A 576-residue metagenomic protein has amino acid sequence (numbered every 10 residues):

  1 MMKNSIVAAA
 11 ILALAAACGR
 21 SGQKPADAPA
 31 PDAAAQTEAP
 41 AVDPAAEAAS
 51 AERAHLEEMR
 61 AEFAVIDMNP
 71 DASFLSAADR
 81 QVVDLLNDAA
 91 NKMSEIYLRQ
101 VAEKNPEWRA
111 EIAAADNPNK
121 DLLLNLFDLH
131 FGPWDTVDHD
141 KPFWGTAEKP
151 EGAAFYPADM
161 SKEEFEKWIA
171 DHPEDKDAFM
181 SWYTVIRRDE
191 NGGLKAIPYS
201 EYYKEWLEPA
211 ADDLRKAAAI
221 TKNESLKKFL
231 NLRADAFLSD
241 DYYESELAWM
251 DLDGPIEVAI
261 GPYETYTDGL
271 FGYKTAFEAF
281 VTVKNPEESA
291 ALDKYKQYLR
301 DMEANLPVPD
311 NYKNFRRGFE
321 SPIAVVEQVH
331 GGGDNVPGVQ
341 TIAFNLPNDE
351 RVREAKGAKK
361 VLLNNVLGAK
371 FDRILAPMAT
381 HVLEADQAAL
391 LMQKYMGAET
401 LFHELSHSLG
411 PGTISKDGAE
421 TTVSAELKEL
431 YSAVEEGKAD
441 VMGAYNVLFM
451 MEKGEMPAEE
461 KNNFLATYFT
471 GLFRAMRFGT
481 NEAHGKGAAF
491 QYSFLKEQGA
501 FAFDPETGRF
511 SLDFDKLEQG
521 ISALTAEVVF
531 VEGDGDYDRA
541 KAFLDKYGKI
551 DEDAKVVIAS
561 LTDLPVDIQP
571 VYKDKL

Functional and structural regions predicted by a protein language model:
A15-A17: C-terminal motif of bacterial Sec signal peptides marking the signal peptidase cleavage site
V42-T221, S225-F229: N-terminal helix-rich structural modules
Y199-M392: Contiguous, non-catalytic segments that form substrate-binding/exosite surfaces or channel walls
N223, S432-F449: An active-site-proximal "capping" alpha-helix that borders the catalytic cofactor pocket
A398-G412, A439, A444: Active-site recognition of the HExxH zinc-binding catalytic motif
P411-G437: Post-HEXXH active-site segment of zinc metalloproteases
A444-A542, K546: Long, well-structured alpha-helical subdomains associated with metal-dependent extracellular/ecto-lumenal hydrolases
T525, V529-L576: Extended, compositionally biased alpha-helical segments that mediate assembly or anchoring
